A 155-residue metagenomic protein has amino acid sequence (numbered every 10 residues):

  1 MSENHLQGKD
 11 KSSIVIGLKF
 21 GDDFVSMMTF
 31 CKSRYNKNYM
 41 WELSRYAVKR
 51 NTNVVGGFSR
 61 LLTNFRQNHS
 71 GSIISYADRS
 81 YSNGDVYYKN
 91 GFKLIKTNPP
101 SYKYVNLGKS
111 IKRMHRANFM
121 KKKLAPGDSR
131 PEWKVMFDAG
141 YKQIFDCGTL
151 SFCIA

Functional and structural regions predicted by a protein language model:
S2-Y102, K109-K112, V135, A139-I154: A conserved beta-strand-loop-helix scaffold within acyl/acetyltransferase catalytic domains
M114-A117: Short, amphipathic alpha-helical interaction segments positioned at domain boundaries
F119-Y141: Surface-exposed acidic, glycine/proline-enriched linker/cap segments that occur as 15-30-residue helix-coil
